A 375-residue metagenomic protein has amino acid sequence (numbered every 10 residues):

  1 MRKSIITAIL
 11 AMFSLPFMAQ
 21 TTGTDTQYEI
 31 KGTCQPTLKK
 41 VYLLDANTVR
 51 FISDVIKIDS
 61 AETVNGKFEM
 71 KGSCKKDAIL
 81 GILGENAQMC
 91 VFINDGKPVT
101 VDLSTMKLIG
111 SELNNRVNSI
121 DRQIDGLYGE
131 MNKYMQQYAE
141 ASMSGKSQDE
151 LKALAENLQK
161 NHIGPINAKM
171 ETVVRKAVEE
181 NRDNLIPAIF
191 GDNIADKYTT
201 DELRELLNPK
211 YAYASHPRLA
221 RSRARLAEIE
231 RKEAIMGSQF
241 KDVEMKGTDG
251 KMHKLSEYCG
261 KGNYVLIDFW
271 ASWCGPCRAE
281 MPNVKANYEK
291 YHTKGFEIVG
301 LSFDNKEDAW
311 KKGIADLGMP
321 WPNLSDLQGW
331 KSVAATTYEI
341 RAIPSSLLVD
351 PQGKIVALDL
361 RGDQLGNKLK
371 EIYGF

Functional and structural regions predicted by a protein language model:
M1-E29, F375: Bacterial Sec-dependent N-terminal signal peptides
Q20-T172: A non-transmembrane, solvent-exposed segment enriched in polar/low-complexity residues
T100-V101, L113-N114, P165-Q239: N-terminal targeting signals for export/organelle localization
T200-K246, K251-Y264, E289, D308 (+3 more regions): N-proximal helix/coil linker or "cap" segments that precede and/or mark the start of modular domains
G262-N263, D268-W273, F303: Aromatic-flanked redox-active Cys/Sec active sites in thiol-based oxidoreductases, especially the WC-centered
F269-A286: Conserved redox-active cysteine motifs that mediate thiol-disulfide chemistry, especially di-cysteine Cys-X(1-2)-Cys
E289-I343: Conserved segment of the thioredoxin-like fold in thiol-based oxidoreductases
M319, D326-G374: Thiol/disulfide oxidoreductase modules built on the thioredoxin-like
